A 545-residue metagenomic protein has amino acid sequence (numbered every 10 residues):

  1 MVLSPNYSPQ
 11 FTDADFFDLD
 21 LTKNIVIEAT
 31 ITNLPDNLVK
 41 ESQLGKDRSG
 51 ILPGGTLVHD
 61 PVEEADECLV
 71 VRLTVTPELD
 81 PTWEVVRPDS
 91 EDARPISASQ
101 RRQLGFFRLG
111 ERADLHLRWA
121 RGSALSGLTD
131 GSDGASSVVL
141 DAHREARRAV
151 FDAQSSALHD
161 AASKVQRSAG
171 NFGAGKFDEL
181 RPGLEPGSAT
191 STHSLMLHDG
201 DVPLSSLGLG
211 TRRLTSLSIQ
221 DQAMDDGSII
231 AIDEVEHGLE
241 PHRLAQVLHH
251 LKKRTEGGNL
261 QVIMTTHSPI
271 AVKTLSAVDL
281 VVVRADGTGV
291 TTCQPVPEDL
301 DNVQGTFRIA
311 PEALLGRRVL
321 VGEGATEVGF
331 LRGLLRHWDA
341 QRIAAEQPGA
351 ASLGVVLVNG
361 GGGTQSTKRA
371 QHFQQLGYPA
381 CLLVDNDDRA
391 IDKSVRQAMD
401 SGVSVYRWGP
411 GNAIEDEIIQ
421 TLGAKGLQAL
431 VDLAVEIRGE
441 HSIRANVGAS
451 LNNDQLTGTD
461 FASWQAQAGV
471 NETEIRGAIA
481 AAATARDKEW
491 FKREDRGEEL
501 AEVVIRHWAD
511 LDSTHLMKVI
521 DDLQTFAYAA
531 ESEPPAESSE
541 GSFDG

Functional and structural regions predicted by a protein language model:
M1-A65: Conserved P-loop NTP-binding catalytic core
M1-S4, Q10, T190-A313, T514-H515 (+2 more regions): Switch/communication elements of ASCE P-loop NTPase nucleotide-binding domains
D18-K23, V62-D66, S99-R102, D221-D225 (+4 more regions): Conserved catalytic network of the ASCE P-loop NTPase/AAA+ motor domain
E41-S132: A sensor for short, sequence-defined functional sites
R94-V165, I418-G426, L430-A434: Coupling/switch segment of ABC-type P-loop NTPase heads
F107, I230-I232, L320: Hydrophobic positions in the central parallel beta-sheet of the AAA+
A124-T215, I219-I229, K253, D392: Extended helical coiled-coil dimerization/tether regions that scaffold and oligomerize large DNA-maintenance assemblies
A310-V321, T326-G545: Acidic, Mg2+-coordinating catalytic modules of nucleic-acid enzymes
